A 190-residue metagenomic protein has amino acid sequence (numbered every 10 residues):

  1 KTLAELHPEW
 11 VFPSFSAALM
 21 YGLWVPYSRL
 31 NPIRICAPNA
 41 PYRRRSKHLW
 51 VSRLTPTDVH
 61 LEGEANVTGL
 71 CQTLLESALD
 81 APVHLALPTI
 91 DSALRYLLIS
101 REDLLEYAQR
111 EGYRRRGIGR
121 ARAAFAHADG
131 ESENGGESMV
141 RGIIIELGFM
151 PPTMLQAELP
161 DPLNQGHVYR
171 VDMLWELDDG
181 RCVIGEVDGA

Functional and structural regions predicted by a protein language model:
K1-G117: Short gly/ser-rich loop at a beta-strand->alpha-helix junction or flexible surface loop bordering the NTP-binding
L94-A190: Surface segments flanking catalytic/ligand-binding clefts of nucleic-acid enzymes
